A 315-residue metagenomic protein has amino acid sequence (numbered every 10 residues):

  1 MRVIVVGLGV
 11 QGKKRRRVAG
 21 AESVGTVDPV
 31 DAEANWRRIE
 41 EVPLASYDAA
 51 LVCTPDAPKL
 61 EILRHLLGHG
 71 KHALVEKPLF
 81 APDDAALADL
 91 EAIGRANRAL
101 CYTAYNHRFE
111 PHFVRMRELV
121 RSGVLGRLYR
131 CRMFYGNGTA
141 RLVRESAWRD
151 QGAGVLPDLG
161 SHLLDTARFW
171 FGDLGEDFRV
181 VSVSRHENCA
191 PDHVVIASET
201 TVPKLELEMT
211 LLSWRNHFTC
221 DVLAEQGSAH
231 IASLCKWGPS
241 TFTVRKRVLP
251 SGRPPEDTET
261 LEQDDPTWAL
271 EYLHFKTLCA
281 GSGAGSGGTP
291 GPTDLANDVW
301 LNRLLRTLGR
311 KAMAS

Functional and structural regions predicted by a protein language model:
M1-A34, A314: N-terminal Rossmann-like dinucleotide-binding module
G20, A49-V52, L273-S315: C-terminal helix-rich "cap/oligomerization" subdomain common to oxidoreductases
E33-Y47: Short acidic low-complexity segments
A49, P55-D56, L60-R108: Beta-strand-loop-alpha-helix segment that lines the small-molecule cofactor/substrate pocket of alpha/beta enzymes
A92-L100, V114-Y129, A224, S228: Basic phosphate/pyrophosphate-binding loop/patch that engages nucleotide-derived ligands
N106, L223-A296: C-terminal glycine/acidic-rich active-site capping loop/insertion
R108-F178, H186: Predominantly a Rossmann-like dinucleotide-binding segment in NAD(P)-dependent oxidoreductases
L164-G238, A269-G281: Contiguous beta-strand/loop segments that form the cofactor/metal-binding neighborhood of enzyme cores
